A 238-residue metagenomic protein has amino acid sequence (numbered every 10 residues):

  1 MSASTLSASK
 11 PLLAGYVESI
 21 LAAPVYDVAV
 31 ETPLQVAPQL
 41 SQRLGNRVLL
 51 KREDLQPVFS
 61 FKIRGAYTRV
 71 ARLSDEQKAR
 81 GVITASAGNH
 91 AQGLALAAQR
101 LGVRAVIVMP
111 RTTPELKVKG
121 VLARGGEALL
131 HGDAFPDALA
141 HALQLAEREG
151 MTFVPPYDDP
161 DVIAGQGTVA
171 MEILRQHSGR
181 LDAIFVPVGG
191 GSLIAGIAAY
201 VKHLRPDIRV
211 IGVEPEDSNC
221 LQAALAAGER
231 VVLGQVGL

Functional and structural regions predicted by a protein language model:
M1-L238: PLP-dependent amino-acid enzyme catalytic core
